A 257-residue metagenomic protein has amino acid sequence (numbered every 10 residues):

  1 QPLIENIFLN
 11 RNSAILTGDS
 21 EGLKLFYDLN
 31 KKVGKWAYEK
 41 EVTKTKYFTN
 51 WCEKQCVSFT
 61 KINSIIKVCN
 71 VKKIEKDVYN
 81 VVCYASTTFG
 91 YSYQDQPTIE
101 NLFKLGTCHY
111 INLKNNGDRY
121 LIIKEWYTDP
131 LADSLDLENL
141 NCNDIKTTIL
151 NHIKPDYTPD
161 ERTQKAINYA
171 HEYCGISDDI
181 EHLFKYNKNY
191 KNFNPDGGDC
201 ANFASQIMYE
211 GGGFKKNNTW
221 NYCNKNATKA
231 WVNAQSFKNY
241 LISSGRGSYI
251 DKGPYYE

Functional and structural regions predicted by a protein language model:
Q1-Q55, K165, Y169-E172, I180-E181 (+2 more regions): Core segments of small alpha/beta cavity-forming domains
L3, I15, N101, L105 (+4 more regions): Extracytoplasmic/periplasmic, Sec-exported soluble proteins
Y27, C83-T87, W126: A mature extracytoplasmic/lumenal domain signature
T43-D95: Surface-exposed, charged secondary-structure patches
S58-K61, C69-E75, Y79, K225-E257: ...with weaker cross-activation on analogous glycine-rich loops/strands in unrelated enzymes
T98-P155: Short beta-strand edge/turn micro-motifs at domain boundaries
D133-S134, L140-N141, N218-A234: Acidic/His-rich structured neighborhood in mature extracellular/periplasmic domains
I149-K229: N-terminal capping segments
